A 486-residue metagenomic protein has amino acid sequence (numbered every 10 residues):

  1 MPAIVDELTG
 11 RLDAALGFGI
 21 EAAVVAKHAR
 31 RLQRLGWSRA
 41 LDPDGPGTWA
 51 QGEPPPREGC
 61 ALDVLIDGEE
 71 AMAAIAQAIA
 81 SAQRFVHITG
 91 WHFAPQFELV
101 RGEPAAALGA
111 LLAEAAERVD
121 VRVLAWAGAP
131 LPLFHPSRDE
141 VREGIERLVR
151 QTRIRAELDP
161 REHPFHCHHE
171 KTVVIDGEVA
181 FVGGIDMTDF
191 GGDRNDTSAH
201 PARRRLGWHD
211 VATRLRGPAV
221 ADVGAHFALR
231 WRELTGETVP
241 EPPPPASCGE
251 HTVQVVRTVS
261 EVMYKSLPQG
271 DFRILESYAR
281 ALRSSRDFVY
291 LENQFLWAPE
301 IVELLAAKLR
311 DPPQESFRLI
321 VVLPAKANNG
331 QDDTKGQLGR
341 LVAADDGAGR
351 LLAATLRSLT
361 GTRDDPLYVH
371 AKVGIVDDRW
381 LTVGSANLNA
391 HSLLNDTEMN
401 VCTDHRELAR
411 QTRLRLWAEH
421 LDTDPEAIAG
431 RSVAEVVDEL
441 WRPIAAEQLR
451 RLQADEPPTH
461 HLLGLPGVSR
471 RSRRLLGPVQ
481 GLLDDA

Functional and structural regions predicted by a protein language model:
P2-A486: Charged, low-complexity intrinsically disordered terminal segments
